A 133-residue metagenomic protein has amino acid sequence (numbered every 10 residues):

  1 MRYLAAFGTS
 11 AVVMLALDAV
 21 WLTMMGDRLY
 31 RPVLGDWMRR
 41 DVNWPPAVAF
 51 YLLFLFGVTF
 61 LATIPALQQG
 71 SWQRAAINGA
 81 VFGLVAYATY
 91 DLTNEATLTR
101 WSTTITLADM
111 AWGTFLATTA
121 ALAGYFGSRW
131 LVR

Functional and structural regions predicted by a protein language model:
M1-R133: Juxtamembrane/disordered regions of integral membrane proteins
